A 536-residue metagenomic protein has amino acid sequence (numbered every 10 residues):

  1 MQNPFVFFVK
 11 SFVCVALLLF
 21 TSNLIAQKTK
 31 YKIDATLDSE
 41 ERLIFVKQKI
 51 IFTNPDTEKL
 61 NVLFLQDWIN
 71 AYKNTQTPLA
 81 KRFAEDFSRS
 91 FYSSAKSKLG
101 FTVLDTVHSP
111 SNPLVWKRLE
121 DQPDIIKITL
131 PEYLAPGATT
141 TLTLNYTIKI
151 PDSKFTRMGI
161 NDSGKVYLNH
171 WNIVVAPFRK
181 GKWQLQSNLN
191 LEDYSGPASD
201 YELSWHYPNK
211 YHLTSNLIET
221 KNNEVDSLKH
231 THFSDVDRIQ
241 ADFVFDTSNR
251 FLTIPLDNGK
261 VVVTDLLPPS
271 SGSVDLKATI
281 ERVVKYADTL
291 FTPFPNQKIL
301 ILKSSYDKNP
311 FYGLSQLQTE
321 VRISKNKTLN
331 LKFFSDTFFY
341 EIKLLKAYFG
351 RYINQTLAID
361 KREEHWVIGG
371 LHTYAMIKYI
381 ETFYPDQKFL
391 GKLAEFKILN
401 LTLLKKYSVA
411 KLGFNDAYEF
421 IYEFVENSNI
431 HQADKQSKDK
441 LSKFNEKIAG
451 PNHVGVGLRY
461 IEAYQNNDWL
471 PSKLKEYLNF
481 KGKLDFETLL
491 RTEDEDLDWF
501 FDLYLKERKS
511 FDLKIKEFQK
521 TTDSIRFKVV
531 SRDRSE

Functional and structural regions predicted by a protein language model:
M1-T29, P310: Bacterial Sec-dependent N-terminal signal peptides
L24-F45, T57-K59, L497-W499, L503: N-terminal, polar/Ser/Thr-rich
I44-A71, T75-Q76, E85-R89: Ligand-binding face of N-terminal immunoglobulin V-set domains in extracellular IgSF glycoproteins
D86-D105, R118-E120, D124, N145-V244: Extended, low-hydrophobicity, Ser/Thr/Pro/Gly-biased non-transmembrane segments
L203, T253-H365, L371-A375: Juxtacatalytic substrate-recognition/specificity segment
T214, I299, L497-F500, F511-L513 (+1 more regions): Beta-strand-rich binding/interaction modules
E363, G369-V456: Acidic/His/Gly-enriched intrinsically disordered linker/tail segments that often contain short helix/coil "MoRF-like"
Q436-T522: Amphipathic alpha-helical substructures
